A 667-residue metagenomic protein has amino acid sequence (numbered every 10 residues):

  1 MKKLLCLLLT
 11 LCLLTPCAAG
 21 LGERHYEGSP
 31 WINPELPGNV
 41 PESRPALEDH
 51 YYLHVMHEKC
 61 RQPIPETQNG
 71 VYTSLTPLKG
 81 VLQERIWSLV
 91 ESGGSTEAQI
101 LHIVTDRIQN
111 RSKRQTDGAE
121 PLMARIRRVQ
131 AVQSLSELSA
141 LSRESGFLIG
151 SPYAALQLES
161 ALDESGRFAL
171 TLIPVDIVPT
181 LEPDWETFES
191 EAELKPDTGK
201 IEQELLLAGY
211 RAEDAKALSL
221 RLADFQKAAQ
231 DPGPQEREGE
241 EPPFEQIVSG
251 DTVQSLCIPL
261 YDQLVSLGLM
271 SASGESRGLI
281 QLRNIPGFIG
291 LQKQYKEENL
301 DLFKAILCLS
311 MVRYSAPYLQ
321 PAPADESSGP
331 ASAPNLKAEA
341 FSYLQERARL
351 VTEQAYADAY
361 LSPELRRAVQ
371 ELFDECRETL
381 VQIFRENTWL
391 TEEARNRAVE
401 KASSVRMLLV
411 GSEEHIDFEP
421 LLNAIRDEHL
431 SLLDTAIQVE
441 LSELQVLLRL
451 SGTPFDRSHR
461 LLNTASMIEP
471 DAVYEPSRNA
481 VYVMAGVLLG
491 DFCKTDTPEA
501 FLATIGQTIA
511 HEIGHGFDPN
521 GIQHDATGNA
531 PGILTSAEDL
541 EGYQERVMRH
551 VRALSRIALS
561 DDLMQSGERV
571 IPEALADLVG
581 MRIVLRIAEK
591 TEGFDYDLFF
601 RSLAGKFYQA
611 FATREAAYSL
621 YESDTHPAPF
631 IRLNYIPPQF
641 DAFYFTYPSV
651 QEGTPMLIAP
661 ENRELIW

Functional and structural regions predicted by a protein language model:
M1-L4, L8: Positively charged n-region of N-terminal signal peptides that target proteins for export
T15-G28: Sec-dependent signal peptide cleavage junction
E27-I32, A46-D49, H54-K113: Active-site-surrounding "flap" and adjacent substrate/cofactor-binding loops of secreted or lumenal enzymes, prototyped
P41-R61, T187-L205, M581-I583: Hydrophobic/aromatic-rich, well-ordered segments within soluble, folded domains that form packed cores
E58-P63, P179-T180, D491: Short, solvent-exposed loop/turn elements at domain surfaces
L89-C376: Noncatalytic, helix-rich "gating/capping" subdomain that lines the substrate-entry/channel surface of large enzyme
E137-F147, E371-G506, A510-W667: Zinc-dependent metallohydrolase catalytic domains
